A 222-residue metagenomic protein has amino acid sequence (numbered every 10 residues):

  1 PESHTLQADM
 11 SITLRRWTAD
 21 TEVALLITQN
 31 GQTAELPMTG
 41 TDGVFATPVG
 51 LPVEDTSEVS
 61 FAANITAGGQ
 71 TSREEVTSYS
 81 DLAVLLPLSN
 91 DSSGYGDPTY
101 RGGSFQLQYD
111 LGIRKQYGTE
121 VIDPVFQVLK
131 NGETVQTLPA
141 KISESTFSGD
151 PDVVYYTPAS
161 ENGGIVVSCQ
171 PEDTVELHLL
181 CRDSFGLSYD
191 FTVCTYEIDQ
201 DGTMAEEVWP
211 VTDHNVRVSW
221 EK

Functional and structural regions predicted by a protein language model:
P1-A24, T28-N30: N-terminal "mature head" segments of proteins
A19-Q29, S60, E120-Q127: Beta-strand-rich binding/interaction modules
Q29-T33, A67-G69, K130-T134, F185: Solvent-exposed strand-loop boundary residues in beta-sheet-rich modules
E35-G43, Y156-A159: Short beta-strand segments within Ig-like beta-sandwich modules, predominantly Fibronectin type-III
G43-V49, E161-I165: Short strand-edge motifs at loop-to-beta-strand transitions and within beta-strands of extracellular beta-rich domains
V53, N64-R114: Surface-exposed beta-loop interaction hotspot
D55-F61, D173-L177: Exposed beta-strand face motif in extracellular beta-rich ectodomains
G96-K222: Extracytoplasmic/luminal low-complexity segments enriched in Pro/Gly and acidic/polar residues that act as flexible
